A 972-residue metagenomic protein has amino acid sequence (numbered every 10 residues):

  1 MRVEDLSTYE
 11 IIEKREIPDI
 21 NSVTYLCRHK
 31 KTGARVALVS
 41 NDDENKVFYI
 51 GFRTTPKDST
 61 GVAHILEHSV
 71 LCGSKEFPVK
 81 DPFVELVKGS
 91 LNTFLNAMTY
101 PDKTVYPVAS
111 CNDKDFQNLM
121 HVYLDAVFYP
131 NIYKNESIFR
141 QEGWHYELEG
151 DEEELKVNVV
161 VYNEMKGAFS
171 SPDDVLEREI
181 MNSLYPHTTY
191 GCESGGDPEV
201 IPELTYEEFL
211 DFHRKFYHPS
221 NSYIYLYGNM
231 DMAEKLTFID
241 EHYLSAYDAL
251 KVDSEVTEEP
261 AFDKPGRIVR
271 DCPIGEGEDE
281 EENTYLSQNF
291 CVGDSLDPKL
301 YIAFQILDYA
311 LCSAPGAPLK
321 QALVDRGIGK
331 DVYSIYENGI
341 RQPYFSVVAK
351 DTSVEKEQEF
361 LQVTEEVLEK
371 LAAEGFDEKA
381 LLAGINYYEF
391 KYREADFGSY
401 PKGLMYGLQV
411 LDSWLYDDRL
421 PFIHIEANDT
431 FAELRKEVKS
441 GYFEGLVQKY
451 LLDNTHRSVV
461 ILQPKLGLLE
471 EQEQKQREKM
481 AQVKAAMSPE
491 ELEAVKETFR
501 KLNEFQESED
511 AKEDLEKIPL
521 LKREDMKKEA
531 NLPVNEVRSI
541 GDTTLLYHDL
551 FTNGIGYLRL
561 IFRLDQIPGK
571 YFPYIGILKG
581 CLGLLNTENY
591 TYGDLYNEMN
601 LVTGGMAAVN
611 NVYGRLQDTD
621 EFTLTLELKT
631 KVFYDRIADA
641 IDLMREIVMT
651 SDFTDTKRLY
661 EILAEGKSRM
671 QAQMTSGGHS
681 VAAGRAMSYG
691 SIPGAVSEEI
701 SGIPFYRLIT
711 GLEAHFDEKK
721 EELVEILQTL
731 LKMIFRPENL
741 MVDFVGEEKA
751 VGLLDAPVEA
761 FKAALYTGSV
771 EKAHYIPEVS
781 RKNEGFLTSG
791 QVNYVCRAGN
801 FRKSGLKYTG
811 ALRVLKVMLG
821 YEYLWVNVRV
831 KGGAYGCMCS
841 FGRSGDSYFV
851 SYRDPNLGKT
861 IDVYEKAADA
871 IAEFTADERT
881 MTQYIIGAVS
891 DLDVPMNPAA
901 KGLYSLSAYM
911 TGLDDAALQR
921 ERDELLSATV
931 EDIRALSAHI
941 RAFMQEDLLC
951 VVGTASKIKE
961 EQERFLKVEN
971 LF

Functional and structural regions predicted by a protein language model:
M1-V47, D263: Non-catalytic terminal extensions that flank enzyme cores
S40-D42, Y49-G51, Y162, K166-S170 (+8 more regions): His/Glu-based metal-binding/catalytic segments typifying zinc-dependent metallopeptidases
N45-T55, D81-Y129, E136-E147, D174-E199 (+12 more regions): M16 family metallopeptidases and their MPP-like homologs
V62, L66-V70, L578: Active-site His/Glu-centered metal-binding helix of metallohydrolases
F94, L210-R214, P273-E276, Y333-E337 (+10 more regions): Generic recognition of flexible, low-complexity loop/linker segments
L148-N221, Y225-Y243, Y247-G275, E280-E282 (+1 more regions): Hydrophobic, small-residue-rich alpha-helical packing segments that form membrane-like cores
N158, L210-H242, L723-V758, Q945: Non-catalytic, conformational "gating/processing" segments within enzyme and secreted inhibitor domains
D211, Y223, M232-K251, E374 (+3 more regions): Extended, regular secondary-structure scaffolds
